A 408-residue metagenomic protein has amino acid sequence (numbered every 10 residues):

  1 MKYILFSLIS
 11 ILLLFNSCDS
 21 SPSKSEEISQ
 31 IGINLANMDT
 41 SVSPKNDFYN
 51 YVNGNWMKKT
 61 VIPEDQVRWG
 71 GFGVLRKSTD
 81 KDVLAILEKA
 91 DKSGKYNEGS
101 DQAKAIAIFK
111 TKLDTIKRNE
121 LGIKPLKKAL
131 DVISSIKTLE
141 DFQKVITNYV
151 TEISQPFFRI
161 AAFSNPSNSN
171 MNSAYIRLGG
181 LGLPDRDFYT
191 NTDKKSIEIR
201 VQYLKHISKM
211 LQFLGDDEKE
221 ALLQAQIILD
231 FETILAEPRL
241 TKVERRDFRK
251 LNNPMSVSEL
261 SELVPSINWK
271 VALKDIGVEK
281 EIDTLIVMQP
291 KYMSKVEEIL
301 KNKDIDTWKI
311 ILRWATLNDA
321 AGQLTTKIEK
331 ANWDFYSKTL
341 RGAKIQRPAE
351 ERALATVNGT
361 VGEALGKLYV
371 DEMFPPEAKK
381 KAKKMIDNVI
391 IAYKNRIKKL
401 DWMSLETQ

Functional and structural regions predicted by a protein language model:
K2-L8: Sec-dependent signal peptide recognition, specifically the positively charged N-region followed immediately by
L14-S17: C-terminal motif of bacterial Sec signal peptides marking the signal peptidase cleavage site
D19-K24: Bacterial lipoprotein signal-peptidase II cleavage site
E27, S43-N46, Y51-L113: Active-site-surrounding "flap" and adjacent substrate/cofactor-binding loops of secreted or lumenal enzymes, prototyped
N37-K58, D193-Q212: Hydrophobic/aromatic-rich, well-ordered segments within soluble, folded domains that form packed cores
N46, N50, K77, K81 (+7 more regions): Solvent-exposed, polar/charged alpha-helical surfaces in well-ordered, non-transmembrane soluble domains, broadly
A90-K384: Noncatalytic, helix-rich "gating/capping" subdomain that lines the substrate-entry/channel surface of large enzyme
G215, A236, K380-Q408: Contiguous, non-catalytic segments that form substrate-binding/exosite surfaces or channel walls
